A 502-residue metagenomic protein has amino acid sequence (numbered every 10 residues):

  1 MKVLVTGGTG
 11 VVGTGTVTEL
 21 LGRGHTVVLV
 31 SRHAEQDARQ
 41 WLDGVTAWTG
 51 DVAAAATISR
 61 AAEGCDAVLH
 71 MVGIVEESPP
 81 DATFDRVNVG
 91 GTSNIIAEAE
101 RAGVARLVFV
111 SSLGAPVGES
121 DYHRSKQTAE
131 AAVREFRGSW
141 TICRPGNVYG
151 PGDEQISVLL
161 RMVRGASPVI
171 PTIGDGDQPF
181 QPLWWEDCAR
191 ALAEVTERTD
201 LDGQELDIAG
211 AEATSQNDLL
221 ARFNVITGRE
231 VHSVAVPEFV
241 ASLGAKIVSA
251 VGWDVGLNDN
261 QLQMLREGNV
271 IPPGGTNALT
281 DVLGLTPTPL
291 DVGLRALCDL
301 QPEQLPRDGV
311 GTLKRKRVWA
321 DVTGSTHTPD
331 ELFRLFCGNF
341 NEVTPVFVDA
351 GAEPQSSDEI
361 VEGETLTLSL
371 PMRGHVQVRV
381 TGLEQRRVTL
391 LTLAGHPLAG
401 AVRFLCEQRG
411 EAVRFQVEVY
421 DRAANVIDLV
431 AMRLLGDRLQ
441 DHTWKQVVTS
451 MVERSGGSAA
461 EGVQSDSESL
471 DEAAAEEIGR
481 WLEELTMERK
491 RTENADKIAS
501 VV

Functional and structural regions predicted by a protein language model:
V3-R23: N-terminal Rossmann NAD(P)H-binding glycine-rich loop of SDR-like oxidoreductase domains
E35-N94, E98-R101, L113-G118, L366: NAD(P)H-binding glycine-rich loop region in Rossmannoid oxidoreductase-like domains and their noncatalytic homologs
S111, E130-G152: Conserved beta-loop-beta element that borders a ligand/cofactor-binding pocket
M162-L183, D187, A191-V195, T199-D202 (+1 more regions): A conserved pocket-lining segment of Rossmann-fold NAD(P)-dependent short-chain dehydrogenase/reductase
V195-N260, I271-V310: Mid/C-terminal beta-alpha module of Rossmann-like enzyme folds, strongest in SDR-family dehydrogenases/epimerases
T288-S369, E476-V502: Hydrophobic ligand-binding cavity/cleft-lining segments
S369-E411, E484-K490, D496, V501: Hydrophobic-ligand binding "helix-grip"
G395-D441: Beta-strand/loop substructures that line and gate deep hydrophobic ligand-binding cavities in soluble
